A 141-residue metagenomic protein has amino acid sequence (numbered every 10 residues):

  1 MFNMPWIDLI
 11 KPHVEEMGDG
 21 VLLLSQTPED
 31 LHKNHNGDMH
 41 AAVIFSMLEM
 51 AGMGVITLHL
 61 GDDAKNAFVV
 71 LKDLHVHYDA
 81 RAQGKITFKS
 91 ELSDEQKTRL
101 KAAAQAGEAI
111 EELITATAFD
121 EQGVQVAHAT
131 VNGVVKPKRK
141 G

Functional and structural regions predicted by a protein language model:
M1-I10, H128: N-terminal intrinsically disordered, cationic/polar leader segments that include organellar targeting peptides
W6, G20, F68-V70, G84 (+2 more regions): Residue-level preference for beta-strand/loop junctions
D8-H13, K72-Y78, R99-K101: Short structured motifs
L9-M39: Catalytic strand-loop segment that frames the active site of acyl-thioester-processing enzymes
L24, K72-L74, F88, E112-I114 (+1 more regions): Hydrophobic residues positioned within well-ordered beta-strands of beta-sheet architectures
T27-V55, A64-N66: Hot-dog-fold acyl-thioester-processing enzymes
V55-E95: Hydrophobic beta-strand-centered segment that forms part of the acyl-chain substrate-binding groove
A82-Q83, S93-G141: HotDog/MaoC-like acyl-thioester-processing domains
